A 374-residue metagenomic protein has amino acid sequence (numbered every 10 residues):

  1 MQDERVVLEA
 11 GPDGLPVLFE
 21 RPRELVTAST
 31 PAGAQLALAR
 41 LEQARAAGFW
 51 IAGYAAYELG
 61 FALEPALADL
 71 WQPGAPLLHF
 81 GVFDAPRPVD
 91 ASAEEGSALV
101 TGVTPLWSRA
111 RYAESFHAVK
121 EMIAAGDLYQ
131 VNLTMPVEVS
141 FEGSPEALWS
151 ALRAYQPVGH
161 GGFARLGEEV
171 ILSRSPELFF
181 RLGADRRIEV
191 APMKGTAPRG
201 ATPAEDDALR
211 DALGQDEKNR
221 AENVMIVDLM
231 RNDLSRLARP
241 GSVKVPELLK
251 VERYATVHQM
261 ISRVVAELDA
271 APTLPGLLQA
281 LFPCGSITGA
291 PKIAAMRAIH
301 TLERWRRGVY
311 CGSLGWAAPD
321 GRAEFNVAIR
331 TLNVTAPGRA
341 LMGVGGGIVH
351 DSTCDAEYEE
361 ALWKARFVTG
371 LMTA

Functional and structural regions predicted by a protein language model:
M1-A374: Extended alpha-helical targeting/anchoring segments, especially N-terminal organellar/secretory targeting helices
